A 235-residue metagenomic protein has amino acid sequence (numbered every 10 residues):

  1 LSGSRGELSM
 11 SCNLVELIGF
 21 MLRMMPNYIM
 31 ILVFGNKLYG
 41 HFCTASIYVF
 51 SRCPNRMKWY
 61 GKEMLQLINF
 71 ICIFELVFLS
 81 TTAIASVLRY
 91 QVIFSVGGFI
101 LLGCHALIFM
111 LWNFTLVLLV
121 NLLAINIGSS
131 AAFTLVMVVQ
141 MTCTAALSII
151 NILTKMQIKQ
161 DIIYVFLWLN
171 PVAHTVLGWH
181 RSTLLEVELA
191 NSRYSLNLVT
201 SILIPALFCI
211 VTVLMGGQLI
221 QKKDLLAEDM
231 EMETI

Functional and structural regions predicted by a protein language model:
L1-L17, M137-E233: Terminal transmembrane helical anchor/hairpin motif
L1-M30, F34-K37, G61-M137, T183-I202: Secretory targeting signals
L8, V33-R52, R56: Transmembrane helix boundary and interhelical loop/hinge segments in multi-pass membrane proteins
H41-F42, I71, N126-S130, C143-I152: Transmembrane alpha-helices and adjacent helix-loop boundaries
F42, S46, A85-I93, I127 (+3 more regions): Membrane-interfacial segments
Y48, L123-A124, G216: Residue-level marker of motif borders
F50-S51, M64, L207: Alpha-helical architecture
